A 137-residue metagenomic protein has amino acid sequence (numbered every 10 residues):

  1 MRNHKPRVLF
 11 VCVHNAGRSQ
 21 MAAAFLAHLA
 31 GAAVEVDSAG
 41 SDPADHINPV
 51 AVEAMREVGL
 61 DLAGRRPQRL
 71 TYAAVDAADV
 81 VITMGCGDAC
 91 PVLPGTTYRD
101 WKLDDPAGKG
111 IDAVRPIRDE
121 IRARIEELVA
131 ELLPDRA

Functional and structural regions predicted by a protein language model:
M1-A137: Short polar/charged helix/loop
